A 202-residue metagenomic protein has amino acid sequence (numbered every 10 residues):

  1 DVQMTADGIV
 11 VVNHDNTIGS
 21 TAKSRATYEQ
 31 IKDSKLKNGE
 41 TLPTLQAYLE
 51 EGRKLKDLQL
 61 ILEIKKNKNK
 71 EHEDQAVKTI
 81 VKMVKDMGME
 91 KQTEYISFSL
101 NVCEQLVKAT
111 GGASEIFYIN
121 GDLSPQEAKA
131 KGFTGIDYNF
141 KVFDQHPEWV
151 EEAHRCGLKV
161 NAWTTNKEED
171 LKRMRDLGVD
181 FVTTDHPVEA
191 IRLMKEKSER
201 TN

Functional and structural regions predicted by a protein language model:
D1, S99, H186: Conserved acidic residues
V2-M4, L62-K66, S97, Y118-N120 (+2 more regions): A cross-domain feature marking catalytic cores of carbohydrate-active enzymes and several ubiquitous metabolic/repair
V2-M4, Y48, A130-I136: Catalytic domains of carbohydrate-active enzymes, especially glycoside hydrolases
Q3-M4, V102, D170, E189: Alpha-helix capping/helix-boundary segments
D7-E115, H154-C156: Metal-dependent phosphodiesterase/phospholipase catalytic core, i.e., the His/Asp/Glu-rich active-site region
F117-N202: C-terminal active-site rim and adjoining tail of enzyme catalytic domains
